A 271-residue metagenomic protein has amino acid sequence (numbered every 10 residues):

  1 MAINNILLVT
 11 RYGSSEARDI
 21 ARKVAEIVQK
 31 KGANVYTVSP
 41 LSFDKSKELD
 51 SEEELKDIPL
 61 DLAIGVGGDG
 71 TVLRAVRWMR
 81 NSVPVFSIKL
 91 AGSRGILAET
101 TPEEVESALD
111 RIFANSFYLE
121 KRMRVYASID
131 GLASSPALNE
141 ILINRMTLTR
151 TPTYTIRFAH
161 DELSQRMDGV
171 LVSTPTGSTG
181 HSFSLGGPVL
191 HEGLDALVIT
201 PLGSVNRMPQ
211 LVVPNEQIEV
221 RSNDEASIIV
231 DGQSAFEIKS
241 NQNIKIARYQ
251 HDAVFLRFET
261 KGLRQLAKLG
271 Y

Functional and structural regions predicted by a protein language model:
M1-L62, R77-W78, T101-L119, S128-S135: ATP/NTP phosphate-donor binding region
G13, G68-T71, A91, T176-S178: Short glycine-rich anion-binding loops that position phosphate/pyrophosphate groups of nucleotides and phosphorylated
A17, T71-A75, T179-F183: Short glycine/serine/threonine-rich phosphate/pyrophosphate-binding segments that cradle anionic phosphate groups
N34, P84-F86: Proline-centered loop/turn at the N-terminus of a beta-strand
G65-D69, V76-M79: N-terminal glycine-rich "phosphate-gripper" loop used for MgATP/nucleotide binding and carboxylate activation
A91-D168: Catalytic core of DAGKc-family lipid kinases
D130, S135, I143-N144, L148 (+2 more regions): ATP/nucleoside-binding phosphotransfer catalytic cores, i.e., glycine-rich phosphate-binding loops
T151, D161-R207: Gly/Ser/Thr-rich active-site loops/lids in small-molecule metabolic enzymes that frequently grip phosphoryl groups
